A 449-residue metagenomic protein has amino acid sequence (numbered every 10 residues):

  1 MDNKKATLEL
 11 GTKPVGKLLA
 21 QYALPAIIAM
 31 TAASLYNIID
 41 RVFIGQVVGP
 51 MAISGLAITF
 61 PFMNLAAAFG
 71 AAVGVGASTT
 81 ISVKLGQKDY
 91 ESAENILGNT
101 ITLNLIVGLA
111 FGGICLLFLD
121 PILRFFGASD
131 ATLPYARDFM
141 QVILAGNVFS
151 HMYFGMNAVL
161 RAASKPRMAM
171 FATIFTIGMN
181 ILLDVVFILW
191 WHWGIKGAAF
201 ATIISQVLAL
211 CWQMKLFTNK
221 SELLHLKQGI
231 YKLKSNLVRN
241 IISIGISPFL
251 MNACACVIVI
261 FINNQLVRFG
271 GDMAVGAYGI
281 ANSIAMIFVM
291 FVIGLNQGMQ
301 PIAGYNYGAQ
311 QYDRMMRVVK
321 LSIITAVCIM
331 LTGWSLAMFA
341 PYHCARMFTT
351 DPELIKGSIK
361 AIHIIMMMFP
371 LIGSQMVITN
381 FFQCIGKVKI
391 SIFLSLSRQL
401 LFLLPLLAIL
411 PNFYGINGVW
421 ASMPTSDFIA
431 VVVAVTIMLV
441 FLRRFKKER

Functional and structural regions predicted by a protein language model:
M1-A23, I81-G146, W190-G245, A303-M368 (+1 more regions): Short alpha-helical transmembrane segments in multi-pass integral membrane proteins
T12, G16-L35, I39, F62-F69 (+8 more regions): Residue-level signal for short hydrophobic patches within transmembrane helices of multi-pass membrane transporters
A20, Y36, D40, V73 (+15 more regions): Residue-level signal for transmembrane alpha-helical positions in Major Facilitator Superfamily
Q21-D40, V142, T176, S205-A209 (+4 more regions): Transmembrane helical elements of multi-pass membrane transporters/channels
L35-S54, L123-D130, V186-W193, C256-S283 (+4 more regions): Helix-terminus/linker motif at the lipid-water interface of multi-pass membrane proteins
I53-G113, S150-A169, A277-P341, I372-S391: Small-residue-rich hydrophobic transmembrane alpha-helices
L65-A68, N180-D184, L210-M214, M286-M290 (+3 more regions): Hydrophobic transmembrane alpha-helices of multi-pass small-molecule transporters
G74, V142-R161, A169-N180, A198-C211 (+4 more regions): Short runs within selected transmembrane alpha-helices of multi-pass transporters and secretion channels
